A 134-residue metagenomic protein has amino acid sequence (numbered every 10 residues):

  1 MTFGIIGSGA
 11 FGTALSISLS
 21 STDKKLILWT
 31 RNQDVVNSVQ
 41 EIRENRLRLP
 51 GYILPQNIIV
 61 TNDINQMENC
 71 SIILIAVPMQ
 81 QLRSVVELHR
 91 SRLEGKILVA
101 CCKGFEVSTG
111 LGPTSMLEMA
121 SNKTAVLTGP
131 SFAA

Functional and structural regions predicted by a protein language model:
M1-Y52, I59-N62: NAD(P)+-binding Rossmann beta1-loop-alpha1 motif at the extreme N-terminus of oxidoreductases
I53-L54, T61-E68, I72-A134: Rossmann-like NAD(P)(H) cofactor-binding subdomain of soluble oxidoreductases
